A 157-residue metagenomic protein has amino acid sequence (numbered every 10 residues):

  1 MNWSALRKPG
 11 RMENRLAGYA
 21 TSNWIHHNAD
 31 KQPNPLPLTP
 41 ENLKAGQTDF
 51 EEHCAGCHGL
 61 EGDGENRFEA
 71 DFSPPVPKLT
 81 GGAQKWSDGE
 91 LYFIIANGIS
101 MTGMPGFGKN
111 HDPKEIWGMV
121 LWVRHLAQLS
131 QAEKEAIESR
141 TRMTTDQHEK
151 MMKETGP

Functional and structural regions predicted by a protein language model:
M1-K44, W86, E90, F107-V123 (+1 more regions): Periplasmic c-type cytochrome electron-transfer domains
E41, Q47-P74, S100-G106, A127-A132: Periplasmic/extracellular electron-transfer cofactor-ligation site, primarily the c-type cytochrome heme-c attachment
R67-F72, F93, Q128, K134-E135 (+2 more regions): Mature, folded catalytic cores of secreted/periplasmic enzymes
K78-G82, W86-A96, G103: Glycine-rich active-site/cofactor-binding loop and its immediate structural neighborhood
G98, H111, L126: The DNA-recognition helices of helix-turn-helix-type DNA-binding domains
G98-M101, G118: Compact, basic/aliphatic-enriched, mixed alpha/beta core segments that act as assembly/interaction modules in small
A132-R142: Short, flexible loop/turn segments with low-complexity composition
